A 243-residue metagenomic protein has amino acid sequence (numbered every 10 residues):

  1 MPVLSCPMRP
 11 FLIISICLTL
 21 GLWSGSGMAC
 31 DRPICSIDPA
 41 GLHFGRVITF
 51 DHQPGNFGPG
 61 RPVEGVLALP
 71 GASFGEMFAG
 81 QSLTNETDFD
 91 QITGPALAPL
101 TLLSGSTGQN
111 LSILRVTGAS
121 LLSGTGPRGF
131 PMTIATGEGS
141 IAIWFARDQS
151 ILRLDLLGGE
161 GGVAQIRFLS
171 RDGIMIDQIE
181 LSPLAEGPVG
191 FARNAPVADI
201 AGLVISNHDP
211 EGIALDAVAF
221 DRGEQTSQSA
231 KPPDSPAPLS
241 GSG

Functional and structural regions predicted by a protein language model:
M1, G241-G243: Short, intrinsically disordered, low-complexity terminal/loop segments
M1-L4, D155-L156: Short, solvent-exposed linear motifs at loop/edge-of-secondary-structure regions
V3-I14: Bacterial N-terminal signal peptides that target proteins for export
S15-C17, G27: Cleavable N-terminal signal peptides
L20-G21: Basic/hydrophobic alpha-helical interface regions
A29-G241: Surface-exposed, well-ordered secondary-structure segments
